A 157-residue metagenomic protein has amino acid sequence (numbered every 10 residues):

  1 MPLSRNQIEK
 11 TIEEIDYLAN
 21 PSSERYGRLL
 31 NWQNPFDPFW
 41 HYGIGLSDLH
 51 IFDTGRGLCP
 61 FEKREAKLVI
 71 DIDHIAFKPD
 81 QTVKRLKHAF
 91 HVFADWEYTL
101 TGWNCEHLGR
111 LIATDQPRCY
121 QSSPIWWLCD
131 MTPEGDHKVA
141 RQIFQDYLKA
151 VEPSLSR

Functional and structural regions predicted by a protein language model:
P2-I8, P35, H88-R157: Activation targets extended, charge/polar-rich intrinsically disordered C-terminal tails
L3-F77: Glycine-rich catalytic cores of cysteine/serine-nucleophile enzymes that process amide/ester linkages in cell-envelope
E24-L30, G43-I44, T82, L86 (+3 more regions): Generic low-polarity alpha-helical segments
C59-L100, H107-L108: Intrinsically disordered, low-complexity, charged/polar segments
